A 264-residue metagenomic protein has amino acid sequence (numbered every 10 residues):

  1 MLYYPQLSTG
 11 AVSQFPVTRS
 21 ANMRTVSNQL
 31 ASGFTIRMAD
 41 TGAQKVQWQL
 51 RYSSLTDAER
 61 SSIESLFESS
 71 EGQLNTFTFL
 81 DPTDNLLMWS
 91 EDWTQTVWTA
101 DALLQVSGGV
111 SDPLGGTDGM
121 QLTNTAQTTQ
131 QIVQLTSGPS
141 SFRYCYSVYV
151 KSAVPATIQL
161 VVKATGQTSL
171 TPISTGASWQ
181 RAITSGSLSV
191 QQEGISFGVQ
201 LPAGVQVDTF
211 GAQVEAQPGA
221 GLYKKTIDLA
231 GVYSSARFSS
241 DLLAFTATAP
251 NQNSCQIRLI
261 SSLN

Functional and structural regions predicted by a protein language model:
M1-N85, Q121-Q127, A153, I227-N264: Extracellular/virion structural assembly segments
S53-S54, W93, V205-G219: Extracellular, beta-strand-rich glycan-interacting domains
T78-A102, A212, K224-V232: Extracellular carbohydrate-recognition regions
W89-Q95, T129-Q159, T184-G186, G211-V214: Extra-cytoplasmic beta-strand recognition segments
G108-Q130: Short carbohydrate-recognition loop motifs
T123-P139, G166-S169, S234: Secreted extracellular polysaccharide-interacting domains
T165-Q192: Extracellular carbohydrate recognition and processing domains and analogous Trp-centered ligand-binding platforms
I183-A212: Extracellular beta-strand ligand-recognition surfaces/modules
